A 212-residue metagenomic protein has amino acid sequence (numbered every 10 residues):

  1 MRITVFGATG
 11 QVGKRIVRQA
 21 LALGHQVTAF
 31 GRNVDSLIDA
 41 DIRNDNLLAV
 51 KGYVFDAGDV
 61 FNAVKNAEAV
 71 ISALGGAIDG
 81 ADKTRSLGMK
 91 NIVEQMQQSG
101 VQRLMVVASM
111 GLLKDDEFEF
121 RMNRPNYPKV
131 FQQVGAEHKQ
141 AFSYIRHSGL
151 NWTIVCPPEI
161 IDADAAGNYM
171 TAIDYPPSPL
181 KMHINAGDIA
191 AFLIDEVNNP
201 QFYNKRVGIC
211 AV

Functional and structural regions predicted by a protein language model:
I3-L23: N-terminal Rossmann NAD(P)H-binding glycine-rich loop of SDR-like oxidoreductase domains
F30-D35, Y53-V54: N-terminal Rossmann-fold cofactor-binding loop
D45-A67: Conserved Rossmann-fold cofactor-binding substructure of NAD(P)-dependent oxidoreductases
V64, E68-I71, M105: N-terminal Rossmann-like NAD(P) cofactor-binding module of classical short-chain dehydrogenase/reductase
A77-L104, A136-Q140: NAD(P)-cofactor binding segment of oxidoreductase domains
F142-A163: Conserved beta-loop-beta element that borders a ligand/cofactor-binding pocket
V155, I184-I194, K205: Substrate-positioning beta->alpha
D164-Y169, E196-K205: Glycine/proline-rich active-site loop of Rossmann-fold NAD(P)-dependent oxidoreductases
